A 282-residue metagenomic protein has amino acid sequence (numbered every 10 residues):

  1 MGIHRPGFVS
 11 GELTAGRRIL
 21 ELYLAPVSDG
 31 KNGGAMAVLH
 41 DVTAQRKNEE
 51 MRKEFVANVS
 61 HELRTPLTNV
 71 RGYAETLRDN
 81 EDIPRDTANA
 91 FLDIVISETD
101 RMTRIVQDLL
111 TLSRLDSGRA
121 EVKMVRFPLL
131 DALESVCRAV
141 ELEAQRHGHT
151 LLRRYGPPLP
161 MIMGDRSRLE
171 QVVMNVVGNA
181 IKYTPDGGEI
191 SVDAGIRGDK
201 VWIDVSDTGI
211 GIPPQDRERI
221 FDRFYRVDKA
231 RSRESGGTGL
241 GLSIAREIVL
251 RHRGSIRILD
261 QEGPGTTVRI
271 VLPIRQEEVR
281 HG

Functional and structural regions predicted by a protein language model:
M1-A44: PAS-family sensory/regulatory modules and their coupling/dimerization elements
S97-M102: Short alpha-helical segment of the dimerization/phosphotransfer core of two-component systems
S117-V122, M161-G164: Conserved micro-motifs of the catalytic ATP-binding
K123-F127, Q145, T150-P160: Conserved catalytic submotifs in the C-terminal HATPase_c
L129, G211-D222: Short helix N-cap motif at coil->helix boundaries in the Bergerat
G187-D199: Short beta-strand/loop element within the Bergerat-fold HATPase_c
R253-G254: Conserved glycine-rich
